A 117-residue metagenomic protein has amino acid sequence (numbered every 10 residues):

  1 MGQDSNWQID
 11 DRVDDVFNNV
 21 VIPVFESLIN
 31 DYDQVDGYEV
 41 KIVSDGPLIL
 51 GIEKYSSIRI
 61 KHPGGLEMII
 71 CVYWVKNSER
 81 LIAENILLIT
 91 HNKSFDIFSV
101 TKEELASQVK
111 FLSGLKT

Functional and structural regions predicted by a protein language model:
M1-W7, H62-E67: Solvent-exposed, charged interface segments at domain starts and junctions
G2-Y55: Negatively charged, low-complexity tracts enriched in Asp/Glu with abundant Ser/Thr
D4, Q8-R12, V16, N92 (+2 more regions): Lipid-handling modules and contact-site tethers
Y55-S107: Intrinsically disordered, low-complexity regulatory segments enriched in Ser/Thr/Pro and charged residues
